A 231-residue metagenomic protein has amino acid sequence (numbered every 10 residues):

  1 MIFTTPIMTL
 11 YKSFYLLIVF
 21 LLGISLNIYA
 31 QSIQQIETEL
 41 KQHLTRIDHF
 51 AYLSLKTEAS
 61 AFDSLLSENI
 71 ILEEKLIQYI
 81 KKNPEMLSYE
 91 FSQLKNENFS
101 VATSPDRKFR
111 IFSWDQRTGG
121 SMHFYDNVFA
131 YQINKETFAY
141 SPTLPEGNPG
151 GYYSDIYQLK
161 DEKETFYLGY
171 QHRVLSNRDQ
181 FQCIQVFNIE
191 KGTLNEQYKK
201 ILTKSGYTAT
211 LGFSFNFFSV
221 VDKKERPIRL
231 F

Functional and structural regions predicted by a protein language model:
M1-Q42: Bacterial Sec-dependent N-terminal signal peptides
Q31-F109: Start-of-domain marker
N83, E136-T143, N148: Trp- and S/T/G-rich repeat-edge/linker motifs of beta-rich repeat architectures
K108-D115, T165-R173: Short beta-strand elements that form the blades of beta-propeller/WD-repeat-like and other beta-sheet-rich scaffold
R117-G120, V174-N177: Short glycine/acidic-enriched loop and turn motifs that connect beta-strands
Y125-I133, C183-K191: Beta-propeller blade signature
E136-A139, T193-Y198: Beta-strand initiation motifs
N148, Y152-E162, Q171-L175, N195-F231: Short aromatic loop motif centered on NTY/YTY
